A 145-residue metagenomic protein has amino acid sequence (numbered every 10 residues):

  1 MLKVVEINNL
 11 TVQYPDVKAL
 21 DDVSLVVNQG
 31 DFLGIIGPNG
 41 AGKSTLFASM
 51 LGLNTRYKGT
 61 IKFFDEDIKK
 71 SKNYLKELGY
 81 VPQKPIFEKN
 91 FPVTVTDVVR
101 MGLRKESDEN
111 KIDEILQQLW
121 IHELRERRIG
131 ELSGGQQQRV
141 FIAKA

Functional and structural regions predicted by a protein language model:
V5-I7, A19-L20, R125: Conserved structural motif at the start of ABC-family nucleotide-binding domains
I36-P38: The feature captures the beta-strand-to-loop junction immediately N-terminal to the Walker
L51: Helix-to-loop junction immediately C-terminal to a conserved catalytic motif
R56-L78: Conserved ABC transporter NBD signature motif
E109-E126: Conserved ABC ATPase "signature" region
R128-L132, Q136-Q138: Conserved ABC ATPase signature
I142: Hydrophobic anchor residue at the start of the ABC signature
